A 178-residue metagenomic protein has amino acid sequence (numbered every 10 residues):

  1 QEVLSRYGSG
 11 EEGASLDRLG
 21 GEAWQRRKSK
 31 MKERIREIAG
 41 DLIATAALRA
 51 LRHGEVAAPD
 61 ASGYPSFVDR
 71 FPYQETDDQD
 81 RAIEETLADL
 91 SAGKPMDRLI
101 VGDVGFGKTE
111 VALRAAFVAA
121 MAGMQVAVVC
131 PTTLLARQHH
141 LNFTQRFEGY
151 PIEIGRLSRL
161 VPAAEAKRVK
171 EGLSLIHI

Functional and structural regions predicted by a protein language model:
Q1-D78: Upstream accessory/linker segments immediately N-terminal to the RecA-like ATPase cores of bacterial MutS and a subset
R27, Q79, V104, T132: Residue-level signature of catalytic and energy-coupling elements of molecular machines, predominantly ATP/GTP-dependent
A82-L90: Pre-Walker A adenine-sensing motif
K94-R114, V126-C130: Walker A/P-loop
A115-H139: Conserved SF1/SF2 helicase motif Ia
R137-G149, K167-G172: Short amphipathic alpha-helical segment within the helicase RecA-like ATPase core that mediates nucleic-acid
R156-K167: Conserved helicase motor
I176-I178: Conserved small/polar residues in nucleotide/adenosyl-binding loops
